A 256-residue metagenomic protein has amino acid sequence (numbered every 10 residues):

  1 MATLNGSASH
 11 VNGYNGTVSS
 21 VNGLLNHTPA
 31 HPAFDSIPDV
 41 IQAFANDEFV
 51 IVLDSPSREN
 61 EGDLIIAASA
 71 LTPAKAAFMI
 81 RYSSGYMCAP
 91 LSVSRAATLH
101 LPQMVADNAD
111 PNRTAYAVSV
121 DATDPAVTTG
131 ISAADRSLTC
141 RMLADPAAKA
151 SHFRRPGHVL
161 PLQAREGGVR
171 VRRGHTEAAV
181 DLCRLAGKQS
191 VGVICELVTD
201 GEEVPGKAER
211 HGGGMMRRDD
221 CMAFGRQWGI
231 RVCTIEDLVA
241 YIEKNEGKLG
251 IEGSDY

Functional and structural regions predicted by a protein language model:
M1-Y256: Catalytic domains of riboflavin
